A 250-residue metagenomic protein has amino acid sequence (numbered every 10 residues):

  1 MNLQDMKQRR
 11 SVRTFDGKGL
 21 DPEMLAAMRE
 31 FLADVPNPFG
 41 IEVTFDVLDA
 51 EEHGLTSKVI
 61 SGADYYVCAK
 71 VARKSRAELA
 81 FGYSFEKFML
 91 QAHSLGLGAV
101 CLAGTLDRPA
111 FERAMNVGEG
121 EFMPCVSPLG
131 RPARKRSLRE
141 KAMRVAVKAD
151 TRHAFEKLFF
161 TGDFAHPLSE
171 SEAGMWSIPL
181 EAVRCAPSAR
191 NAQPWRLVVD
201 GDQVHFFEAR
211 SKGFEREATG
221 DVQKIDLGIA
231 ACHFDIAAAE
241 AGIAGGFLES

Functional and structural regions predicted by a protein language model:
M1-S250: Acidic, surface-exposed loops and disordered segments
